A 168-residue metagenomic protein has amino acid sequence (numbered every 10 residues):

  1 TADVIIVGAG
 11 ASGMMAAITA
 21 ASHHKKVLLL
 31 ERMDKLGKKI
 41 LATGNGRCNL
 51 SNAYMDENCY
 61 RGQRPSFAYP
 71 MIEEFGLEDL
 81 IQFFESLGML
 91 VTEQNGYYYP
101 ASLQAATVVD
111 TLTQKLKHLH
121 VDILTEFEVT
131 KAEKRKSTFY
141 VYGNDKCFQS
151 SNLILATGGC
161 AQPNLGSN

Functional and structural regions predicted by a protein language model:
T1-S12, L28: Beta1/beta-strand and adjacent pyrophosphate-binding region of the FAD-binding site in flavoprotein oxidoreductases
I5, A21-N45: Glycine-rich FAD pyrophosphate-binding loop
A9-G10, E31-M33, G44-N45, N52-A53 (+3 more regions): Fold-independent oxyanion-binding glycine-rich loops and adjacent beta-strand/coil segments at enzyme active sites
A9-S12, A16-A21: Small-residue (primarily alanine) positions within well-ordered alpha-helices, especially packing/interaction faces
N45-N95: Glycine-rich active-site loop/strand segments that organize a redox cofactor
G76-L87, N95-L119, T130: An accessory alpha-helical subdomain
A106-T107, T111-N168: Predominantly flavin-linked oxidoreductase catalytic cores and closely associated redox partners
